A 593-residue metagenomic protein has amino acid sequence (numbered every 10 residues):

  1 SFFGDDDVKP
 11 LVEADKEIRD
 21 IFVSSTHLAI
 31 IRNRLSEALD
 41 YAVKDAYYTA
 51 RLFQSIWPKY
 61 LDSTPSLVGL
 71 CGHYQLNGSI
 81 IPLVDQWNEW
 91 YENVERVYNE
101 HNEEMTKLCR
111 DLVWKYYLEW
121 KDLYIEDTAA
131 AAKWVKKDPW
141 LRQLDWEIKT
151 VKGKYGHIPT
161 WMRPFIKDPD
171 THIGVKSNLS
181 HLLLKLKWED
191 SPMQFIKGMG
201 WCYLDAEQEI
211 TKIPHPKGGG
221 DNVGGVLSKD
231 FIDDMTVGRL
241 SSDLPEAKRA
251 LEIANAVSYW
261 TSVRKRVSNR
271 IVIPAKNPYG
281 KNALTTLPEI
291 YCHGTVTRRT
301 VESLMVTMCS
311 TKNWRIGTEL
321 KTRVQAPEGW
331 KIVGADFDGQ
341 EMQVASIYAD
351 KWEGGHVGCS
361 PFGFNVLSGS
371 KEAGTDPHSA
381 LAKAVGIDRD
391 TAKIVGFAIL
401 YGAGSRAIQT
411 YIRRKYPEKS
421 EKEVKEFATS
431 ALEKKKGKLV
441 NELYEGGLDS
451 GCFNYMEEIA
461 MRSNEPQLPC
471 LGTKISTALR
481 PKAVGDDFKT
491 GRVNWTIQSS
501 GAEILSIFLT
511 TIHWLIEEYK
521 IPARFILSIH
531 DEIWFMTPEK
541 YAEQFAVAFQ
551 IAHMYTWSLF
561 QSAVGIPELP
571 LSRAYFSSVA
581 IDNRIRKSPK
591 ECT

Functional and structural regions predicted by a protein language model:
S1-T593: Conserved catalytic core of nucleotide polymerization and phosphodiester-bond processing enzymes
